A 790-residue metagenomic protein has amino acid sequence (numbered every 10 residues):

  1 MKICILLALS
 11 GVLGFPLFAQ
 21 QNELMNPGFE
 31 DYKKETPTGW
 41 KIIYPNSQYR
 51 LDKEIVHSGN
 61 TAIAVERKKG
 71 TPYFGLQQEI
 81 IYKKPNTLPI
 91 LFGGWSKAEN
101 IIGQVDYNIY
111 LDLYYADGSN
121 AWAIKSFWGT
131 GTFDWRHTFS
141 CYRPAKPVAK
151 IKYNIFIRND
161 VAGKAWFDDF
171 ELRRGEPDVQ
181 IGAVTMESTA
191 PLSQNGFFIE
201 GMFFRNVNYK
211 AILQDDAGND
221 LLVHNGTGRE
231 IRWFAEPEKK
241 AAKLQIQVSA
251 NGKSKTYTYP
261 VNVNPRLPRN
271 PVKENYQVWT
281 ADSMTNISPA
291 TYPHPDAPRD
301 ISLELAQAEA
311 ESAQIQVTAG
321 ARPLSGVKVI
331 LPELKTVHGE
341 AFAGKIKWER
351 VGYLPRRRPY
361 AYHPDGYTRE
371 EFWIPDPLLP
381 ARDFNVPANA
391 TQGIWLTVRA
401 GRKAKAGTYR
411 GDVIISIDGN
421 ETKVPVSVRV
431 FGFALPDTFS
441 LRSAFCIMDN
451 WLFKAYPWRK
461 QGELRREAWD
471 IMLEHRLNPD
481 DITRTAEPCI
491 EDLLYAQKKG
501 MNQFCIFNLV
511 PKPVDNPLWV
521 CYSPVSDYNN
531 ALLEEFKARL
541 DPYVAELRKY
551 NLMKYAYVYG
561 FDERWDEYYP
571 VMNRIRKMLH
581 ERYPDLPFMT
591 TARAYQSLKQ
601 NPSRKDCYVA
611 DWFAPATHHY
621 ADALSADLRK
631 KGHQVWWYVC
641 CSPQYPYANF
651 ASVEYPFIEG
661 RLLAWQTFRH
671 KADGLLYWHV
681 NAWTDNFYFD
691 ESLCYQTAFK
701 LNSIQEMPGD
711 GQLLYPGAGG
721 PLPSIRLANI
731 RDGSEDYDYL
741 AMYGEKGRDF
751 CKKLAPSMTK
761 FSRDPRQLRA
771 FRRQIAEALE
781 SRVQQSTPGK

Functional and structural regions predicted by a protein language model:
C4-P16: Bacterial N-terminal signal peptides
Q20-K239, K243, Q247-Q392, K405: Extracellular and organelle-lumenal recognition/adhesion modules and their flexible linkers in secreted
W40, Y528, L532, L540-M572 (+3 more regions): Catalytic domains of carbohydrate-active enzymes that cleave complex glycans
T318, L334, Y367-E370, I374-N385 (+6 more regions): Aromatic-lined carbohydrate-binding surfaces of glycoside hydrolases
L586-R593, S603-Y620, Y647-F668, N681: Extracellular glycoside hydrolase catalytic/binding regions
R604-F613, K630-W636, K671-G674: Glycine-enriched alpha-helix->loop->beta-strand junction motifs that scaffold or abut catalytic
K631-F657: Active-site clefts of carbohydrate-active enzymes
P656-A698: Substrate-binding cleft of secreted/luminal carbohydrate-active enzymes
